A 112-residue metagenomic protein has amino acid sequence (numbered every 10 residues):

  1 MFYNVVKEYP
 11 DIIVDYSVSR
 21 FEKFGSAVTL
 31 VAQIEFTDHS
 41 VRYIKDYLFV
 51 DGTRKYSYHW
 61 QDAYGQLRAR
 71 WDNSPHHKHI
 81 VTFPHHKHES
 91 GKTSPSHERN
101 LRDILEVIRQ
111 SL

Functional and structural regions predicted by a protein language model:
M1-D46, V50: Negatively charged, low-complexity tracts enriched in Asp/Glu with abundant Ser/Thr
P10, P75, R109-L112: Generic secondary-structure transition motif, activating predominantly at the C-termini of alpha-helices
Y43-Y47, R68-S74, H97: Short amphipathic beta-strand/extended segments with alternating polar/hydrophobic composition
R54-I80: Mid-chain, well-packed structural core segment of small domains
K78-K92: Short helix/strand-capping connector loops at secondary-structure junctions
S90-L112: Well-ordered alpha/beta subsegment
